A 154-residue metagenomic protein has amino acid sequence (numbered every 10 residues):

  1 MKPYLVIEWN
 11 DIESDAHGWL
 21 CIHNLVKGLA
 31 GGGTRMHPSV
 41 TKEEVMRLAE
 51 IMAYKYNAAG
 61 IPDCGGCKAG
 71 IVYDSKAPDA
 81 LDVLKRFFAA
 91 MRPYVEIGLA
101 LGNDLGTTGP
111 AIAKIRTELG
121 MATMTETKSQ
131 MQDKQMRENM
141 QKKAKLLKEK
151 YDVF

Functional and structural regions predicted by a protein language model:
M1-N10: Short, Gly/Pro- and small/polar-rich lid/capping loops
I7, G18-L20, I71: A broad, low-specificity signal marking well-ordered, structured residues that form hydrophobic/aromatic
W9-D11, D15-H17, M52-A53: Mixed-charge, polar/low-complexity N-terminal
E13-V26, A58-P62: N-terminal glycine-rich anion-binding loops that anchor highly charged ligand groups
I22-K55: N-terminal cap/recognition module
H37, Y56-F154: Glycine/serine-rich phosphate-binding loop and adjoining beta1-alpha1 elements at the start of nucleotide-handling
